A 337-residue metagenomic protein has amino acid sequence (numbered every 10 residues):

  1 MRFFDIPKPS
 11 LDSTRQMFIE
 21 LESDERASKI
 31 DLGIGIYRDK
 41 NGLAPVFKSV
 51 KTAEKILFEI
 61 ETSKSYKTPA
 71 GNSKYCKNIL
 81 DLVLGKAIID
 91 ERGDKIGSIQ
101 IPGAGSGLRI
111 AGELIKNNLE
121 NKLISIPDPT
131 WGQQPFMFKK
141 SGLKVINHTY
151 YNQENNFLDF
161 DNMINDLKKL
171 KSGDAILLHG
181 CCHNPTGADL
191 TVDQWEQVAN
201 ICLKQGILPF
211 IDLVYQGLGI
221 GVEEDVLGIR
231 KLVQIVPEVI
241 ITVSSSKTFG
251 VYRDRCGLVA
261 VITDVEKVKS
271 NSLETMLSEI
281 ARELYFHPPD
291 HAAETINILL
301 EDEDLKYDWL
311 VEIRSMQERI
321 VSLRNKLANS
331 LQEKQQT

Functional and structural regions predicted by a protein language model:
M1-G71, P289, A293: N-terminal "arm"/small-domain region of PLP-dependent enzymes with the aminotransferase-like
I56-K204, Q216-L218, L227: Conserved core of the PLP fold type I
L123, F136, R282-F286, A292: Class I S-adenosyl-L-methionine-dependent methyltransferase catalytic core
K204-I207, V236-P237: A short helix->loop->beta-strand "cap" motif at the edges of active sites that frequently abuts
I229-S272: Active-site PLP attachment segment
E274-R282, D290-T337: Conserved PLP-dependent catalytic core of the aminotransferase class-I/II
